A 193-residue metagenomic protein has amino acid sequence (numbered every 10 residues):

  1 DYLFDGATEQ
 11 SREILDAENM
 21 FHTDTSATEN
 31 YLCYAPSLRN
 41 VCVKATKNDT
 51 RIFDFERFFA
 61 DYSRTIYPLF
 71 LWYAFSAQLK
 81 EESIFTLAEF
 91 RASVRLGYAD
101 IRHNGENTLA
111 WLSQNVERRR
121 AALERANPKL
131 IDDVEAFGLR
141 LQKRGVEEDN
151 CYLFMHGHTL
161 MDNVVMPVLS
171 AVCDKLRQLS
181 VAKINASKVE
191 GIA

Functional and structural regions predicted by a protein language model:
D1-A193: Acidic, divalent-metal-binding catalytic cores of TOPRIM and closely related two-metal-ion phosphodiester/pyrophosphate
